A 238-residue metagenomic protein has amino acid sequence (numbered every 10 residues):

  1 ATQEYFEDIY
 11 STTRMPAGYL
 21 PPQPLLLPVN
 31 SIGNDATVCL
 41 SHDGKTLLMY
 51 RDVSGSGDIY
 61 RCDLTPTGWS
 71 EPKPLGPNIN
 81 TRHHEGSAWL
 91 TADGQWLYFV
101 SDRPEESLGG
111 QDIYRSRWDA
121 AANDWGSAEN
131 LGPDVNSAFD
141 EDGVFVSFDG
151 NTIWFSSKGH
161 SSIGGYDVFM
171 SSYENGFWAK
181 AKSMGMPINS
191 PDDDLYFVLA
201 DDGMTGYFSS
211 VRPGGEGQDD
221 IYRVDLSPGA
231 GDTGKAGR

Functional and structural regions predicted by a protein language model:
A1-R238: Short, conserved micro-motifs composed of acidic
